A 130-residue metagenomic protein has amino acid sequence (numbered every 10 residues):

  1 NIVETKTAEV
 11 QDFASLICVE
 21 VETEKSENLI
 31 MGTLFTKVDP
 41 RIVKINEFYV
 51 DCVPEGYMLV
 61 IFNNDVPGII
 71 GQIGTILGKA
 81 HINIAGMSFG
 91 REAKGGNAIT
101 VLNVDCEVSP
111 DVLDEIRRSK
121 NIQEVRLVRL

Functional and structural regions predicted by a protein language model:
N1-L130: A conserved regulatory-domain signal marking ACT and ACT-like small-molecule sensing domains and adjacent regulatory
